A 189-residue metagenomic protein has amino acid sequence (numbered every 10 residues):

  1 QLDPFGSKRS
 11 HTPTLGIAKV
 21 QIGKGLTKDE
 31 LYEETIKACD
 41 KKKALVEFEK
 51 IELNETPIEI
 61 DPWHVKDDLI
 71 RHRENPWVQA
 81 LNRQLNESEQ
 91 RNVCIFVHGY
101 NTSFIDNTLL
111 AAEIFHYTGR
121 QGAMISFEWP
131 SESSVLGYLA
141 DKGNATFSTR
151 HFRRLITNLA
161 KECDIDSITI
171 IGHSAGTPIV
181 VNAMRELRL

Functional and structural regions predicted by a protein language model:
Q1-A123: Flexible, membrane-associating and regulatory peripheral segments of lipid-active enzymes
L2-Q21, F96-L189: Serine-dependent carboxylesterase/thioesterase catalytic core of lipase-like alpha/beta-hydrolase/SGNH enzymes
